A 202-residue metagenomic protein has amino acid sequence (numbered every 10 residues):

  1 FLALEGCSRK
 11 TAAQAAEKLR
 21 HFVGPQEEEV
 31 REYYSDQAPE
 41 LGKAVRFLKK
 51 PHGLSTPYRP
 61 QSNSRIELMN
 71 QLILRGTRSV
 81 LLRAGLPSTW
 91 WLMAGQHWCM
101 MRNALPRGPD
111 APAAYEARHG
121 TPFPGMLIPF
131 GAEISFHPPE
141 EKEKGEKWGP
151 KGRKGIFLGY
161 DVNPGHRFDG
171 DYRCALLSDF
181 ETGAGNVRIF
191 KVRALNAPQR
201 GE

Functional and structural regions predicted by a protein language model:
F1-I73, H119-E202: Retroviral integrase
P25-E27, T77, W91: Short, intrinsically disordered/low-complexity patches at protein termini and at juxtamembrane boundaries
F47-S55, I66-P87, M101-P109: Active-site proximal helix-loop segment of RNase H-like, two-metal nucleases, encompassing DDE(D)
L86-A94: Structural motif
A94-F130, S135: Active-site-proximal acidic segments at structured loop/helix or strand boundaries that coordinate catalytic metals
